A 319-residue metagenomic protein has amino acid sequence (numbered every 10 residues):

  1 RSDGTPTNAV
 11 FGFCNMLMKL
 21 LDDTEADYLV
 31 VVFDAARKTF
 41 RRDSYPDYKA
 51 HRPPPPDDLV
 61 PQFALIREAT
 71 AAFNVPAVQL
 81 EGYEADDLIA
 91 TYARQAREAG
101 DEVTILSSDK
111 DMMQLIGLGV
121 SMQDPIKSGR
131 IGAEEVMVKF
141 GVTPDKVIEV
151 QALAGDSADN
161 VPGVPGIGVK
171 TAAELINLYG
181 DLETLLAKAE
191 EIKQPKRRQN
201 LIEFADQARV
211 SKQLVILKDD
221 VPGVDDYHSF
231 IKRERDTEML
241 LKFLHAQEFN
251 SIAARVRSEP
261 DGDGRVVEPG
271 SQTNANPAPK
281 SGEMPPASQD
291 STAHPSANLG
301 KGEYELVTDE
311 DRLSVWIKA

Functional and structural regions predicted by a protein language model:
R1-S2, P46-P53, N160, R197-N200 (+2 more regions): Short hinge/gating elements
R1-T5, T70-L80, H294-V307: Short, basic, glycine/proline-bearing loop/turn elements
R1-V30, D34, F40-D43, D47: Non-catalytic, usually N-terminal nucleic-acid engagement modules in DNA/RNA processing proteins
V10, A50-G223: Extended two-metal-dependent nuclease catalytic cores across DNA- and RNA-processing enzymes
M16, E84-A96, T308-A319: Phosphate-interacting basic helix/loop segments used at nucleotide- and nucleic-acid interfaces
D27, K170, N250: Short acidic/polar active-site loop segments enriched in Thr and Asp
A36-T39, K110-M112: Conserved nucleotide-binding/hydrolysis micro-motifs of P-loop NTPases
F230-A319: Long, highly charged low-complexity segments
